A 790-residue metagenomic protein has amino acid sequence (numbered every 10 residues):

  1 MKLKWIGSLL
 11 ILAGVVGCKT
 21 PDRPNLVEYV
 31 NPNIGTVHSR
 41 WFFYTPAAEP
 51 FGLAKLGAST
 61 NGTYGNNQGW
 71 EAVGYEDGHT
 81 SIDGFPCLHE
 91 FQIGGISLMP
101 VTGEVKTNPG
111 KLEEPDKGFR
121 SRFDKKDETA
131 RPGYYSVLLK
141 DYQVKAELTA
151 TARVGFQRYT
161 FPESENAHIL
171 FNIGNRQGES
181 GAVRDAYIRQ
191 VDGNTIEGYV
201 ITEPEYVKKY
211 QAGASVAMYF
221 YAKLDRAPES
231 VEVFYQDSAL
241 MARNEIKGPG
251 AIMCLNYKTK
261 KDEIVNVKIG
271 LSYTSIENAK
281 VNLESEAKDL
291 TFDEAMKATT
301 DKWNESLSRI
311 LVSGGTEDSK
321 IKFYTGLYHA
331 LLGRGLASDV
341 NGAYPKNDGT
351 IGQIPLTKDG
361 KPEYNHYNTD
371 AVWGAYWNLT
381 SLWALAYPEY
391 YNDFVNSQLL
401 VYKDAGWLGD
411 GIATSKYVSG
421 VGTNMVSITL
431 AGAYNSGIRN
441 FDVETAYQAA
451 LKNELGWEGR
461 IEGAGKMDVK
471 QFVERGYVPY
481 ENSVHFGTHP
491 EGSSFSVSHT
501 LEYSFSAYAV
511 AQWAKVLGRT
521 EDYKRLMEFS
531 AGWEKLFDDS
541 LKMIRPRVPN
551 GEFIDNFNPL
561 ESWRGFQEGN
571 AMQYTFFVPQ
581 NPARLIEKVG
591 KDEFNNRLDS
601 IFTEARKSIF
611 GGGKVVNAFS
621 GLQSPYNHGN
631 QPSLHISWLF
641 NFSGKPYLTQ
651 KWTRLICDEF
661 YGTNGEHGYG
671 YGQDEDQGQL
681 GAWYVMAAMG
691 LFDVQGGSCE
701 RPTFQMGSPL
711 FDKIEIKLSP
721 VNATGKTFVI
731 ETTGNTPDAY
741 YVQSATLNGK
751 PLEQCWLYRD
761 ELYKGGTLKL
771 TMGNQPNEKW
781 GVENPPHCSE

Functional and structural regions predicted by a protein language model:
K2-S8: Sec-dependent signal peptide recognition, specifically the positively charged N-region followed immediately by
V16-G17: C-terminal motif of bacterial Sec signal peptides marking the signal peptidase cleavage site
T20-I428, Y434-L501, W513-K535, L541-I544 (+9 more regions): Accessory carbohydrate-recognition regions in carbohydrate-active enzymes
S506: ATP-dependent phospho-/nucleotidyl transfer catalytic cores
